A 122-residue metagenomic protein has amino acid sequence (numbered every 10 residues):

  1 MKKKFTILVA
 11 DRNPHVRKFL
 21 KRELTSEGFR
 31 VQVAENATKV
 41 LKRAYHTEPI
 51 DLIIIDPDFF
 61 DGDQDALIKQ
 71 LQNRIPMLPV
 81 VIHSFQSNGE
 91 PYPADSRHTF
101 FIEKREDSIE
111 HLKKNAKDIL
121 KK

Functional and structural regions predicted by a protein language model:
M1-P14, D107-K122: Non-catalytic signal-transmission and effector/linker regions of two-component phosphorelay proteins
I7, I53, F101: Receiver (REC) domain switch-region micro-motif
P14-Q32: Two-component/phosphorelay signaling modules centered on CheY-like receiver
V33-L52: Acidic, metal-coordinating helix/loop segments flanking the phosphotransfer/catalytic sites of two-component signaling
Y45-E48, L71-M77: Conserved phosphotransfer cores of two-component systems
I54-N73, S87: Conserved phosphotransfer microenvironments
I82-H83, K104: Hydrophobic/aromatic residues positioned on beta-strands within the core alpha/beta folds
P93-E103: As written
